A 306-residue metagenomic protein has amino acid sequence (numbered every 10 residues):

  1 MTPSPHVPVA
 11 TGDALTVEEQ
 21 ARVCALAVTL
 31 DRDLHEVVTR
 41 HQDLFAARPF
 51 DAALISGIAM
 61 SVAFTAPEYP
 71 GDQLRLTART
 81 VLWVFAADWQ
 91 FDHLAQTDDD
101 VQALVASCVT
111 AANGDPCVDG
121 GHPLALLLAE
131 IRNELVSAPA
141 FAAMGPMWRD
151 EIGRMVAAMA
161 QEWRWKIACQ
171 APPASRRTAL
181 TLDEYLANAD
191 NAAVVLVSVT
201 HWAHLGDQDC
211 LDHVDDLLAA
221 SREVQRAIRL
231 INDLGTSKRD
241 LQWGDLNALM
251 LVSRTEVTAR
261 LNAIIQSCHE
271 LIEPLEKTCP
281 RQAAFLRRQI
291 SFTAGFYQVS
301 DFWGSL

Functional and structural regions predicted by a protein language model:
M1-L306: Alpha-helical, largely C-terminal catalytic domains that coordinate divalent metal ions via clustered Asp/Glu/His
